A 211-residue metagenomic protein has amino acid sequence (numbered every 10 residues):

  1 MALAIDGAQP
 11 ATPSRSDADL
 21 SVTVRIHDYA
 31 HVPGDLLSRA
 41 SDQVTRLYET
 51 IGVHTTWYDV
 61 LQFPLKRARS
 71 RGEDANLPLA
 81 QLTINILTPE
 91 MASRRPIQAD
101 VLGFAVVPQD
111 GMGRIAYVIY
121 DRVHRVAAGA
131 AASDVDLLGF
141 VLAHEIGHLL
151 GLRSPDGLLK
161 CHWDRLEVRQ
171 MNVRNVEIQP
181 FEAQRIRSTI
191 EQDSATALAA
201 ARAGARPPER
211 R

Functional and structural regions predicted by a protein language model:
M1-A18: Bacterial Sec-dependent signal peptides at the C-terminal "C-region" and cleavage site
M1-A2, E49, L152, D164: Residue-level marker of positions within ordered structural domains that often coincide with functionally constrained
M1-D6, Q98-A99, D156: Short intrinsically disordered, low-complexity coil segments enriched in acidic
I5-D6, T50, V101, R202: Intrinsically disordered, low-complexity segments enriched in small/polar residues
A11-S16, R25, A30-S41, P108-A132 (+2 more regions): Metalloprotease/metallohydrolase-associated module, dominated by Zn2+-dependent proteases
L20-V22: Short structural boundary motif marking the start of a folded domain
G34-R153: Metzincin-family zinc-dependent endopeptidase catalytic domain
